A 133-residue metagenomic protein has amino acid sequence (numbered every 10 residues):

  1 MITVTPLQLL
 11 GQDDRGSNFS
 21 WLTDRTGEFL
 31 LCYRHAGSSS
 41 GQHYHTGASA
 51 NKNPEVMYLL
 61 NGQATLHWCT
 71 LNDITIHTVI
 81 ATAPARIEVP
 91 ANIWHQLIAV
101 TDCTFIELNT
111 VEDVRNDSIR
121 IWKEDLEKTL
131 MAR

Functional and structural regions predicted by a protein language model:
M1-L31: A short, N-terminal "cap"/entry segment at the start of jelly-roll beta-barrel domains of the cupin/DSBH fold
G11, L31-K52: Conserved short histidine dyad/triad with adjacent acidic residue
N18, L66-H67, I87-V89, H95-V100 (+1 more regions): Short beta-strand His + acidic residue motifs that chelate non-heme Fe in jelly-roll/DSBH and cupin folds
F19-L22, G41-N51, W68, H77-V79 (+1 more regions): Short histidine-centered beta-strand/loop micro-motifs that create catalytic or ligand/metal-coordination sites
A48, N72-I74, E112-D113: Short, surface-exposed beta-strand-loop junctions and turns on beta-sheet-rich folds
K52-C69: Glycine- and acidic-residue-biased ligand/ion/polar-headgroup-sensing regions
T70-A91: Short acidic-glycine-tyrosine-enriched beta hairpin
Q96-R133: Double-stranded beta-helix
